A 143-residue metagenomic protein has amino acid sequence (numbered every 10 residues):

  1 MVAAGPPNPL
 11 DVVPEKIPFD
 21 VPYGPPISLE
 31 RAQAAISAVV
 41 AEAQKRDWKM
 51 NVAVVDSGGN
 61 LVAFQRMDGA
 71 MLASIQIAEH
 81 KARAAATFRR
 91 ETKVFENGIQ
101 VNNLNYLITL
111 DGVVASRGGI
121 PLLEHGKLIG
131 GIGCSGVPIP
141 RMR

Functional and structural regions predicted by a protein language model:
A3-R143: Flexible, solvent-exposed loop/hinge segments and secondary-structure transition points
